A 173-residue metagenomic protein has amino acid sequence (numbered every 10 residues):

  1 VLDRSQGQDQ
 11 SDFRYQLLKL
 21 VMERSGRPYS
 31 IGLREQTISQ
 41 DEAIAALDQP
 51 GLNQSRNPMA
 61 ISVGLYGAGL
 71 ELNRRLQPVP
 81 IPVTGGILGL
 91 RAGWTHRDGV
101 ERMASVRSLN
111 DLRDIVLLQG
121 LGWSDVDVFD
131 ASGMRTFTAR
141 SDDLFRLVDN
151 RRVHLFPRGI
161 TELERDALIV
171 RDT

Functional and structural regions predicted by a protein language model:
V1-L72: Extracytoplasmic small-molecule ligand-binding "clamshell" domains of the periplasmic binding protein/Venus flytrap
D3-D9, L112-V116, G133-M134, V153: Second-shell loop/turn segments in exported
Q8-Q16, T37-I38, V116-W123, A139-D142: Soluble non-cytosolic domains of exported or imported proteins
S25-Q36, L109-V116, F129-D143: A local structural motif
S25-Y29, G51, L121, G133 (+3 more regions): Sec/Tat-exported extracytoplasmic proteins
L33-A60, D127-S132, D142-T161: Short helices/loops that flank or line small-molecule/ion binding pockets
P58-R74, F156-T173: A ligand-binding cleft/hinge motif common to bilobed small-molecule-binding domains
Q77-D127: A conserved helix-loop-strand patch within extracytoplasmic ligand-binding domains of the periplasmic binding
